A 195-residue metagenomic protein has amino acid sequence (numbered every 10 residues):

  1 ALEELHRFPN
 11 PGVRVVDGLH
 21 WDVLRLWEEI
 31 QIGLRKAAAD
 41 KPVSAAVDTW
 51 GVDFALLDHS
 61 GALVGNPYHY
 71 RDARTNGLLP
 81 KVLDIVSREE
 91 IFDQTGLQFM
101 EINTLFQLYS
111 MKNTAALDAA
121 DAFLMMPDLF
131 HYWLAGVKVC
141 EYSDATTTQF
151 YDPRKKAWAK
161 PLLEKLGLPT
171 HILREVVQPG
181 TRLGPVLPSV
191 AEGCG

Functional and structural regions predicted by a protein language model:
A1-G65, D93, A119, R174-E175 (+1 more regions): N-terminal glycine/serine-rich phosphate-binding loop of ATP-dependent small-molecule kinases, especially carbohydrate
R7-F8, Y68-H69, D144: Residue-level structural signal for beta-strand termini and adjacent loop
R14-D17, G77-K81, F150-D152, V186: Short, charged, surface-exposed secondary-structure boundary motifs
V23-L26, I30, T75, T104 (+2 more regions): Conserved donor sugar-nucleotide recognition element shared by glycan-biosynthetic enzymes
H59-L63, K81, I85-V86, E90: Hydrophobic or amphipathic alpha-helical targeting/insertion segments
D72: Carbohydrate-associated surface elements
I91-G195: Gly/Ser/Thr-rich active-site cleft segment
